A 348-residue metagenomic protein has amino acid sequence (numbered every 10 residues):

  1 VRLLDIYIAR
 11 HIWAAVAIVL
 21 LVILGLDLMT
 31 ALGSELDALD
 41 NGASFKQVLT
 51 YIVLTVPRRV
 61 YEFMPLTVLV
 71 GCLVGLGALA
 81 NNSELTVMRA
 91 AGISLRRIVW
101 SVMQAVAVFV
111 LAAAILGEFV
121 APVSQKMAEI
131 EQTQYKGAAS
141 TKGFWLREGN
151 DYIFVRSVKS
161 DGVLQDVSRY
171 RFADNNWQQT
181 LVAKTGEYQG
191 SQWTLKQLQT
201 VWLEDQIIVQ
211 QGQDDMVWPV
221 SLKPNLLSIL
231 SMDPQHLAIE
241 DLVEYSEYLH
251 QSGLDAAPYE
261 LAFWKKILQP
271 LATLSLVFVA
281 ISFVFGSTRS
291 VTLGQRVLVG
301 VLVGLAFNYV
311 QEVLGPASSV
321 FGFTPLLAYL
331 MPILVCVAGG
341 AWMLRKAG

Functional and structural regions predicted by a protein language model:
V1-E148, N176, Q210, V220 (+1 more regions): Transmembrane alpha-helices
K136-L203: USP/UBP deubiquitinase core
Q206-I208: Beta-sandwich strand segments
D214-M216: Non-catalytic accessory segments adjacent to catalytic cores
